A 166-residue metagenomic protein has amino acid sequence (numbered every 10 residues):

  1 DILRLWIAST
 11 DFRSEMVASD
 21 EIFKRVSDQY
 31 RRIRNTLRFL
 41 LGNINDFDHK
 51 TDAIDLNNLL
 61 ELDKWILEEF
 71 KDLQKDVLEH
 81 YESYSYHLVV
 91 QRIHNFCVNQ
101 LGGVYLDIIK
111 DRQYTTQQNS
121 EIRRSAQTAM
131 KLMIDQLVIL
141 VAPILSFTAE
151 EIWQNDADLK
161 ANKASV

Functional and structural regions predicted by a protein language model:
I2-V166: Helix-rich, typically C-terminal accessory recognition domains appended to large enzymatic cores
